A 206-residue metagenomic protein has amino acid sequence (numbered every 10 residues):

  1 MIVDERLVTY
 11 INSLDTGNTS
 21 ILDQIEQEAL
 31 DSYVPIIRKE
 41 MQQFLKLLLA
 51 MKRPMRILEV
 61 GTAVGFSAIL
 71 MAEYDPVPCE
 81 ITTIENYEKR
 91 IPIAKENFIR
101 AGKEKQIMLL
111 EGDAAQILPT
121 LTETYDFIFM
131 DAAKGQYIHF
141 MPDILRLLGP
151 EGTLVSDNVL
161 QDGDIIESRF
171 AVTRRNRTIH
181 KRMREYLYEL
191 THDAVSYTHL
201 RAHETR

Functional and structural regions predicted by a protein language model:
M1-T16: N-terminal auxiliary segments of SAM/dcSAM-dependent transferases
D23: S-adenosyl-L-methionine
A29-I37: Class I SAM-dependent methyltransferase Rossmann-like catalytic core, especially the SAM/SAH-binding loop
K39-A115: SAM cofactor-binding core of SAM-dependent methyltransferases, primarily the Rossmann-like beta-alpha-beta module
P76, G102, T122-E123, L148-G149 (+1 more regions): Short conserved AdoMet
I107-I166: Active-site segment flanking the S-adenosylmethionine/decSAM binding pocket in AdoMet-dependent transferases
A171-H192: Conserved Class I S-adenosyl-L-methionine
T198-T205: Conserved small/polar residues in nucleotide/adenosyl-binding loops
